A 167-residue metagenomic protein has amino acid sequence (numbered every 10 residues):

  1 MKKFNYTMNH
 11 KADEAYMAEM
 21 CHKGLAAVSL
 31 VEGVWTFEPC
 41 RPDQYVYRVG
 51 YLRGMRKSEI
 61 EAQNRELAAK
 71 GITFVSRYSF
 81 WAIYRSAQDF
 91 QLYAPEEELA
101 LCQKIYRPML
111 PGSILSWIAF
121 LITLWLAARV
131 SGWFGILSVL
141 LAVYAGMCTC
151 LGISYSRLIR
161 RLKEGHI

Functional and structural regions predicted by a protein language model:
M1-I167: Terminus-proximal functional modules
